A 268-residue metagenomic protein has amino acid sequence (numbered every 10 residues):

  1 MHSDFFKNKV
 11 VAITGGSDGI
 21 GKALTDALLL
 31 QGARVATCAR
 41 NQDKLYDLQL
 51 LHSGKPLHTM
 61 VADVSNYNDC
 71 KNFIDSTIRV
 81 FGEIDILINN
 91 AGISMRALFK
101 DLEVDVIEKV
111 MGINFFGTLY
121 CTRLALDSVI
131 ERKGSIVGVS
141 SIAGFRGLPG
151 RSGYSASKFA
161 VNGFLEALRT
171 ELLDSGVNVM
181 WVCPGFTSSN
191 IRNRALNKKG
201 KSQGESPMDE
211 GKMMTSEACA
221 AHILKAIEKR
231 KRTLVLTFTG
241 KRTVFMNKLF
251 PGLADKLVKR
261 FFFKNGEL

Functional and structural regions predicted by a protein language model:
V10, S17-D18: Conserved glycine-rich cofactor-binding loop
Q31-L48: Conserved glycine-rich Rossmann-like NAD(P)H-binding loop of the short-chain dehydrogenase/reductase
V61-N72, V104: The beta1-alpha1 cofactor-binding region of Rossmann-like NAD(H)/NADP(H)-dependent oxidoreductases
L98-F99, E103-K109: Substrate-binding pocket helix/loop in short-chain dehydrogenase/reductase
T122, S157: Active-site helix of classical SDR
S141: Residue(s) in the substrate-gating loop at a strand-loop-helix junction that position the organic substrate next
D174-F238: SDR active-site lid
